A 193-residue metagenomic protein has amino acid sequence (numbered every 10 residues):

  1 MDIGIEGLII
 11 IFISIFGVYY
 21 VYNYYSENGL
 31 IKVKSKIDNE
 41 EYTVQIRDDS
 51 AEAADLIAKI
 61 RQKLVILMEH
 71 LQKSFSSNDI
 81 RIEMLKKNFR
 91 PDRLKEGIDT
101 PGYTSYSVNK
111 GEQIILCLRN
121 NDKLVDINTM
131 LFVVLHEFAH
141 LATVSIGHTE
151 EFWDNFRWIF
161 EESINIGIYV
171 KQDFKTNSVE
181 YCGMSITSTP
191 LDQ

Functional and structural regions predicted by a protein language model:
M1-I9: Membrane-penetrating hydrophobic segments
L8-S26, L30-K34, I46-V125, S145-Q193: Metalloprotease/metallohydrolase-associated module, dominated by Zn2+-dependent proteases
K34, N39-E40: Extracellular interdomain linkers/hinges and stalk-like, low-complexity segments in secreted or single-pass
E41-V44, L131-L135: Surface-exposed beta-strand-to-loop junctions that form interaction patches on eukaryotic regulatory domains
F132-V144: Active-site recognition of the HExxH zinc-binding catalytic motif
